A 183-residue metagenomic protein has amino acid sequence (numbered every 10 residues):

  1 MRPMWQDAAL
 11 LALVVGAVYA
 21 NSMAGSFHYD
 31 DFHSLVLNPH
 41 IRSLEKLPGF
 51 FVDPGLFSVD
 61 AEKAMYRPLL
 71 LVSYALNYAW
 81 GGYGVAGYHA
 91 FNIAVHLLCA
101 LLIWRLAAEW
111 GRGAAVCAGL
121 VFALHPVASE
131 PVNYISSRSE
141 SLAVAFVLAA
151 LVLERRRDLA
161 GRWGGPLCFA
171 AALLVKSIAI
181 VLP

Functional and structural regions predicted by a protein language model:
M1-P183: Polytopic membrane enzymes that build or remodel cell-surface glycoconjugates and lipids
